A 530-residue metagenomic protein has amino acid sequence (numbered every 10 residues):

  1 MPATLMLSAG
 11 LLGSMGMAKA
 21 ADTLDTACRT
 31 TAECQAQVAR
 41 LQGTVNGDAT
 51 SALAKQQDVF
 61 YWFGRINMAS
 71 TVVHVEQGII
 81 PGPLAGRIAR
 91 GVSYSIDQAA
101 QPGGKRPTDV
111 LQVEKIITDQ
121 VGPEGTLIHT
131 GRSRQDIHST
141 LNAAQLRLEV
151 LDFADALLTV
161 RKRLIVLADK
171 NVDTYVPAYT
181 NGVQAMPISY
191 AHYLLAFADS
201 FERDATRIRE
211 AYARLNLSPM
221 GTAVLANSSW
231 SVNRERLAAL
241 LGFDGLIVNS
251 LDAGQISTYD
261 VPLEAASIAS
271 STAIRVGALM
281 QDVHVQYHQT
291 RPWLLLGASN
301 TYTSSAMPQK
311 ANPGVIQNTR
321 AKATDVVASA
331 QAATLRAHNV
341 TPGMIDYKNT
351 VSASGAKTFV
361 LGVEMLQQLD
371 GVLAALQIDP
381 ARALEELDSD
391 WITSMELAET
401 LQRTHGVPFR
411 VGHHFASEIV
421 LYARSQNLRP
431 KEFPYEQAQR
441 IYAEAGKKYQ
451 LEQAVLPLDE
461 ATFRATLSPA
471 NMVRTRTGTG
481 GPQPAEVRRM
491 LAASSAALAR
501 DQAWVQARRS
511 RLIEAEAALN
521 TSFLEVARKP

Functional and structural regions predicted by a protein language model:
P2-S14: Bacterial N-terminal signal peptides
G16-A20: Sec/Tat signal peptide C-region and signal peptidase I cleavage site
A21-I66, Q120-E124, M307-P530: Glycine-rich cofactor/substrate-binding loops
A21-N227, V232-R234, A238, S299-T303 (+4 more regions): A helix-coil-helix interface module used to build multimeric assemblies and to scaffold catalytic/cofactor sites
S70, H74, G91-Q98, I116 (+17 more regions): Generic, well-ordered alpha-helical scaffold segments in large soluble proteins
S70-Q77, H192, L263-S271, E396-G406: Short, well-ordered beta-strand elements within core beta-sheets of diverse protein domains
I79-I80, P292, R429: Conserved hydrophobic residue
N142-D155, D169, V183-P342, D346-M365: Charged, flexible cofactor/metal-binding loops and thiol motifs
